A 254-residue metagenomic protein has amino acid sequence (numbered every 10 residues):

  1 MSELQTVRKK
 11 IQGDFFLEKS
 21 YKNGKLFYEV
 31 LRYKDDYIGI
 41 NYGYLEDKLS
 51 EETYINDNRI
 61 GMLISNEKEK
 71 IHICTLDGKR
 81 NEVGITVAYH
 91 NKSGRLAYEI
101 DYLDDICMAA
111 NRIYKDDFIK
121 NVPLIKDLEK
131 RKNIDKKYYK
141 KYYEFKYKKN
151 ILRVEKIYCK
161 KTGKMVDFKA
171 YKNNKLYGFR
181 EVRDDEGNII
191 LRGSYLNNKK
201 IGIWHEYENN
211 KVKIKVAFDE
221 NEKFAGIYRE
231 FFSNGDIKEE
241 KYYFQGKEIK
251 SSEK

Functional and structural regions predicted by a protein language model:
M1-K254: Glycine/tyrosine- and acidic-biased, solvent-exposed loop/turn segments at the edges of beta-strands
